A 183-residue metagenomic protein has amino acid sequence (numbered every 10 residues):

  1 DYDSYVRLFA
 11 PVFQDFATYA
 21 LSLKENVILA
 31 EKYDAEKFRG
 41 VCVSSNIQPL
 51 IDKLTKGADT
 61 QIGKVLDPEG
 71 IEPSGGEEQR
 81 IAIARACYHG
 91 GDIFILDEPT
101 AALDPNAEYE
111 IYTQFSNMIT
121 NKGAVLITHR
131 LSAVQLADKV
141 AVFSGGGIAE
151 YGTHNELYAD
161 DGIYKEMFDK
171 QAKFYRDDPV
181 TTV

Functional and structural regions predicted by a protein language model:
D1-V43, Y109-N121, A159: Conserved post-Walker A segment of ABC ATPase nucleotide-binding domains
F16-P68, G90, I163-E166: Conserved "ABC signature" C-loop
G57, T113, T120, A133-V183: C-terminal portion of ABC ATPase nucleotide-binding domains
E69-G70, Y88-D92, N121: A short, proline-enriched helix->beta-strand linker immediately N-terminal to the Walker B motif in ABC-type P-loop
G70, I81-A86, E110, L126: ABC ATPase nucleotide-binding domain "signature" region
F94-E98: Catalytic Walker B motif of ABC-type/P-loop ATPase nucleotide-binding domains
P105-A107: Helix N-cap at the start of a conserved alpha-helix in ABC-type nucleotide-binding domains
